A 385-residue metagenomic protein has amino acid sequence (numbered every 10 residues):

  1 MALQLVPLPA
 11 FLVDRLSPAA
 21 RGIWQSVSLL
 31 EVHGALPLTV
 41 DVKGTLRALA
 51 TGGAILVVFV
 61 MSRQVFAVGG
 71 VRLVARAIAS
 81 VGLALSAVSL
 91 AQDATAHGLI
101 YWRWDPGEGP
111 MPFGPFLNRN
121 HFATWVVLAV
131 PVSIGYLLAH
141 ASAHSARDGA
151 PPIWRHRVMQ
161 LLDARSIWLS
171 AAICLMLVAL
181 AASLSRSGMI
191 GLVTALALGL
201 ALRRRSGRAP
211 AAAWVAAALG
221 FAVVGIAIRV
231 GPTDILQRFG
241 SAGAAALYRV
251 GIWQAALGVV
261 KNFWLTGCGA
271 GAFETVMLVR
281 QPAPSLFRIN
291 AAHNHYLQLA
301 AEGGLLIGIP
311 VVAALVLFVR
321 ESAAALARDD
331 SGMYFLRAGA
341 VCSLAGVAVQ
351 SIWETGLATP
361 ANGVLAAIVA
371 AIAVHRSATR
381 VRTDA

Functional and structural regions predicted by a protein language model:
M1, I23, V40-G231, A301-W353 (+2 more regions): Alpha-helical transmembrane segments of multi-pass inner-membrane proteins
L3-R15, L90-Y101, I228-G240, L265: Helix-to-loop transition at the C-terminal end of transmembrane segments
Q4, N118, V250-I289, Y296-L299 (+1 more regions): TM-adjacent membrane-interface loops and short helices in multi-pass inner/ER membrane proteins
V6, V81-A94, R186, K261-T275: Alpha-helical transmembrane segments of integral membrane proteins, especially early/N-terminal helices
A10-V40, V259, W264, G271 (+1 more regions): Extracytosolic (periplasmic/ER-lumenal) interhelical loops and adjacent juxtamembrane/interface segments of multi-pass
D14-G22, H97-F113, D234-I252, A272: Extracytoplasmic catalytic-loop and juxtamembrane helix elements of membrane-embedded, polyprenol/dolichol-linked
Q25-D41, R103-P115, L247-G251, L278 (+1 more regions): Juxtamembrane membrane-water interface segments that cap and precede transmembrane helices
G114, L236-A242, A283-S285, R328-M333: Short beta-alpha connecting loops at secondary-structure transitions that line or flank enzyme active sites
